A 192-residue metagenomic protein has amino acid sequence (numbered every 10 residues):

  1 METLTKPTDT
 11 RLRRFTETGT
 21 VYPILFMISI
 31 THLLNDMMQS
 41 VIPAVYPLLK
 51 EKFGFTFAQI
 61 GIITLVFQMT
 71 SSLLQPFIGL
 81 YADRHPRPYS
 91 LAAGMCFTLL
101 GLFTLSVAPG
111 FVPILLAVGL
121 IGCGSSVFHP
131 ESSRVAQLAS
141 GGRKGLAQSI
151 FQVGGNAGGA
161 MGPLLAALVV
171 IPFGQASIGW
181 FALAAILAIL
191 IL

Functional and structural regions predicted by a protein language model:
E2-T31, N35: Cytosolic juxtamembrane N-terminal segment immediately preceding the first transmembrane helix of multi-pass
M27-P47, F55-F57, I78: Extracytoplasmic
I28, V112-V118: Short hydrophobic/alpha-helical segments at membrane-entry points of transmembrane helices in Major Facilitator
S40, Q68-P76, G159-A160: Residue-level signature of mid-helix packing/kink "hotspots" within the transmembrane helices of 12-pass Major
L73-V112: Conserved MFS/SLC helix-loop-helix module at the cytosolic interface between two early adjacent transmembrane helices
A117-G154: Cytoplasmic helix-loop-helix junction between adjacent transmembrane helices in 12-TM secondary transporters
F151-L192: Helix-loop-helix hairpin linking two adjacent transmembrane segments in secondary transporters
